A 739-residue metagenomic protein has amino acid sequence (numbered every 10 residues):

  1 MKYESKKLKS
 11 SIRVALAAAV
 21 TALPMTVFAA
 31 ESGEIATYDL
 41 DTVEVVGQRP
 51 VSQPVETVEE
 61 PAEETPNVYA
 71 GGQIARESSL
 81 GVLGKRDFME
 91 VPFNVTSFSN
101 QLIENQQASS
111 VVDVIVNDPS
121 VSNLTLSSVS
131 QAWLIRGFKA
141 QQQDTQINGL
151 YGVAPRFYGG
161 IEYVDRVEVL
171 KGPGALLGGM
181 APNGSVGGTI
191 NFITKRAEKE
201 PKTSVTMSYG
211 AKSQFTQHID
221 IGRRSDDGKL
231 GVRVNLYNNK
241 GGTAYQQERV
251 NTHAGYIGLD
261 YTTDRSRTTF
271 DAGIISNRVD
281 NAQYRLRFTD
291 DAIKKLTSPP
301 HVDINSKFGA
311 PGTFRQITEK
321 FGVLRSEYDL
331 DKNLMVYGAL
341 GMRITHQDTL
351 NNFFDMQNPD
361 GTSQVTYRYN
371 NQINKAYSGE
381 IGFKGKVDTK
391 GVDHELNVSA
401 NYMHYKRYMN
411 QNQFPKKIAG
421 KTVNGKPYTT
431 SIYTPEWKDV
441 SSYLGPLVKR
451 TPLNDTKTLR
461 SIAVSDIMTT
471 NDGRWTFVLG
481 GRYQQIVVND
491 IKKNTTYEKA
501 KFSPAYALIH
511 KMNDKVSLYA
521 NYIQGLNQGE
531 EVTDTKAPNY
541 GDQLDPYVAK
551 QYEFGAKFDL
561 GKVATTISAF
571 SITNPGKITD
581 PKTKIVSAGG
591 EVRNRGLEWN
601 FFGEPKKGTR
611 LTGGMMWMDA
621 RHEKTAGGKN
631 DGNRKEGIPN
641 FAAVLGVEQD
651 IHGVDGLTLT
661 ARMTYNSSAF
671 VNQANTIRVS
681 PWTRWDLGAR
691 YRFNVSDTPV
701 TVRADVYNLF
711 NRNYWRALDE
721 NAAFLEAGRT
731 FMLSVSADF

Functional and structural regions predicted by a protein language model:
K6-K7, Q372, E395-L396, A520 (+2 more regions): Conserved C-terminal beta-signal and adjacent last beta-strands/turns of outer-membrane beta-barrel proteins
D41-E200, F554: Acidic, small-polar-rich N-terminal luminal/periplasmic segments of exported/outer-membrane proteins
E162-D165, A175-G255, Y261-R267, K320 (+1 more regions): Outer-membrane beta-barrel translocator/receptor signature
G241-T243, G258-D329, M342-N374, A419-R450: Acidic/polar loop-and-plug regions of large Gram-negative outer-membrane beta-barrel proteins
R278-D291, H404-M409, I509-E553, F558 (+4 more regions): Surface-exposed extracellular loop regions of Gram-negative outer-membrane beta-barrel proteins, predominantly
E327-D329, M335-G341, T345-N351, D545-K624 (+1 more regions): Membrane-embedded beta-barrel scaffold of Gram-negative outer-membrane proteins
N374, D393-Y405, T451-N574, E604-K606 (+1 more regions): Structural signature of Gram-negative outer-membrane beta-barrels, strongest in the C-terminal barrel of TonB-dependent
N471-R474, S571-T573, A588-Q673, S734-D738: Gram-negative outer-membrane beta-barrel transporters
